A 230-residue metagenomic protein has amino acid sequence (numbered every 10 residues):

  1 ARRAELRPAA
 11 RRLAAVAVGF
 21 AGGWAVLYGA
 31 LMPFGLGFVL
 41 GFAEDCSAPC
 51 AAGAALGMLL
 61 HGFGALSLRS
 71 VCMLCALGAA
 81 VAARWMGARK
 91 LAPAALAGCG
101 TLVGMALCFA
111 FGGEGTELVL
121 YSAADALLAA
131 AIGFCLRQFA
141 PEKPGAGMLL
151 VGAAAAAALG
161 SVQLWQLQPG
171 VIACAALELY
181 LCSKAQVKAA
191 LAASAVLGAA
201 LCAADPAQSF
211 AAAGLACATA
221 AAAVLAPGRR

Functional and structural regions predicted by a protein language model:
A1-R230: Short helix-perturbing small/polar motifs within transmembrane alpha-helices
